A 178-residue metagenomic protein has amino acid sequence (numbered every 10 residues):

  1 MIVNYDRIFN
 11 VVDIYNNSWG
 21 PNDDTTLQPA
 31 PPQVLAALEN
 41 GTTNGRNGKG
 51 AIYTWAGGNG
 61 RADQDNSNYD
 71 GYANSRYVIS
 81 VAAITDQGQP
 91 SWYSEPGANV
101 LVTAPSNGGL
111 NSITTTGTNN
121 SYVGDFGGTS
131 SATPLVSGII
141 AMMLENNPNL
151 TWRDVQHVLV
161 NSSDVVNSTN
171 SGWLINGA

Functional and structural regions predicted by a protein language model:
M1-N4, N66-S67, G88: Alpha-helical scaffolding within the catalytic cores of extracellular/periplasmic polymer-degrading hydrolases
M1-N44, A82, D125, N146-W152: Subtilisin-like peptidase catalytic core
R7, T25-Q28, N66, N167-A178: Surface-exposed intrinsically disordered loops and tails
V12-N16, G50-A51, Y77-S80, W92 (+1 more regions): C-terminal subdomain of the subtilisin-like protease fold in secreted/lumenal serine endopeptidases
N16-G20, T54-G57, A82-A83, T103 (+1 more regions): A cross-family glycoside hydrolase active-site/sugar-binding cleft signature
G20-N22, G58-A62, T85-Q87, G108: Catalytic metal-binding/acid-base residues of hydrolase active sites
P29-I52, S67-Y77: Catalytic-core regions built around general acid/base machinery
D70-E145, N149, R153: Extracellular S/T/G-rich loop segment that most often corresponds to the catalytic His/Ser-adjacent loop
